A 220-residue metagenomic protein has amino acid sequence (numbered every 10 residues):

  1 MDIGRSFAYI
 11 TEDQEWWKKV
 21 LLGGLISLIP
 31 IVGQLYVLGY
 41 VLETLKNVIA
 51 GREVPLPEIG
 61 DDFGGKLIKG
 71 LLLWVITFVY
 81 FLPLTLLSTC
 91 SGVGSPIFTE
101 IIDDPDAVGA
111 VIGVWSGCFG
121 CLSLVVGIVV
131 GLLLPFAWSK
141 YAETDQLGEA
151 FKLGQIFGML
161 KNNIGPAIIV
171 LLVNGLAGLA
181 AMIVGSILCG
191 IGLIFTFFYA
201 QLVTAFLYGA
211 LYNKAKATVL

Functional and structural regions predicted by a protein language model:
D2-S27, I59-L86, L133-I183, A210-L220: Interfacial aromatic "cap" segments that immediately flank transmembrane helices in multipass membrane proteins
W17-K18, L22, D106-G120: Membrane-interface segments at the starts/ends of alpha-helical transmembrane spans
G23, L84-L87, S91-S95, S116 (+2 more regions): Small-residue hotspots
S27-A50, V111-A150, M182-V219: Selective recognition of hydrophobic, aromatic-rich stretches within alpha-helical transmembrane segments of polytopic
V32-V93, I97: Selected alpha-helical membrane-embedding segments in polytopic membrane proteins
G92-S95, T99, D103, E143 (+2 more regions): Short helix-capping/hinge motifs at transmembrane helix termini and TM-loop junctions
T99-I112, F151: Membrane-interface interhelical connector segments
